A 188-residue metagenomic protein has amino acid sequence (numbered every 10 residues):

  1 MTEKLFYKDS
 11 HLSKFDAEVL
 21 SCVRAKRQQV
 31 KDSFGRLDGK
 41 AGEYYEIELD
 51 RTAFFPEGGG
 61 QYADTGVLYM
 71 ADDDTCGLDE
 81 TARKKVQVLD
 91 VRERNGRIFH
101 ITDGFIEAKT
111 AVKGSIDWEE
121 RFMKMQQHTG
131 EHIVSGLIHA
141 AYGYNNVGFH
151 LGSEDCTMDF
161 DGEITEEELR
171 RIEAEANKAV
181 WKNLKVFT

Functional and structural regions predicted by a protein language model:
M1-T188: A glycine- and charged-residue-rich anion-binding loop/surface
